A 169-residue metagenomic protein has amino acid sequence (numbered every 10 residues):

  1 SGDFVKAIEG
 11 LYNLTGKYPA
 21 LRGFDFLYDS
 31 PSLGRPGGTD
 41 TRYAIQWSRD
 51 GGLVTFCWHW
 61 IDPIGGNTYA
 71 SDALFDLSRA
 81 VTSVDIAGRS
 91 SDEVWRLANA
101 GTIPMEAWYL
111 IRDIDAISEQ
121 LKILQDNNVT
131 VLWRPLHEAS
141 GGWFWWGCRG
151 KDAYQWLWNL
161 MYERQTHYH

Functional and structural regions predicted by a protein language model:
S1-S32, G37, T41-I45: N-terminal module-boundary/linker segments of secreted carbohydrate-active enzymes
V5-I8, Y12-N13, W158, Y162-H169: Surface-exposed substrate-engagement region within the catalytic domains of secreted or surface-exposed extracellular
L27, P31-H167: Substrate-binding cleft of extracellular glycoside hydrolase catalytic domains
